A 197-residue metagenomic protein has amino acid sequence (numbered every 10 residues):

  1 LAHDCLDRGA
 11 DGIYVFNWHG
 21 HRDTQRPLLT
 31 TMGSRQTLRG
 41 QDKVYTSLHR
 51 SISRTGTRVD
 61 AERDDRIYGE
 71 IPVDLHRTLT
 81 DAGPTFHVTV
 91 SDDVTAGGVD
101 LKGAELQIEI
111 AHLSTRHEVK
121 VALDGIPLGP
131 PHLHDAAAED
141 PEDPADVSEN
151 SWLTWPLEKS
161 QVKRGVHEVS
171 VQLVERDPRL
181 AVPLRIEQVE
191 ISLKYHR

Functional and structural regions predicted by a protein language model:
L1-A82, H87-D92, A96, I108 (+5 more regions): Glycan-processing catalytic domains of CAZymes
K102-A104: Structural beta-strand segments of beta-rich domains
I110-R197: Beta-strand-rich ligand-recognition modules
